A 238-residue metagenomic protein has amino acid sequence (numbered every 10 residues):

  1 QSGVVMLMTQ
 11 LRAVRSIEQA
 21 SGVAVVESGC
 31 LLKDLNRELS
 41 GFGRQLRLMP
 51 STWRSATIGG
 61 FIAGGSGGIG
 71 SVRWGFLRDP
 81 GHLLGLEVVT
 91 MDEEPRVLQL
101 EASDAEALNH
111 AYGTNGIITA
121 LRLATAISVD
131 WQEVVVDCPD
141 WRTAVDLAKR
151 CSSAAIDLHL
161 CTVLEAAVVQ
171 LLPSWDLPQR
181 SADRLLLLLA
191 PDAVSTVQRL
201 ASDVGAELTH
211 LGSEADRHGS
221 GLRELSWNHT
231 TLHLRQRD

Functional and structural regions predicted by a protein language model:
Q1-R12, V25-V26, S40, L46-L48: Glycine-rich N-terminal segment of FAD-binding domains in flavoprotein oxidoreductases, spanning the beta-loop-helix
S2-V4, F61-G64, W175: Short low-complexity, flexible loop/linker segments enriched in glycine and/or proline with clustered acidic
V5-L7, V25, G85-E87, V97 (+4 more regions): Structured core elements
A13-R15, L32-T162: FAD-binding subdomain of flavoenzyme oxidoreductases
S21-V23, V129-E133, A182-R184: Short, solvent-exposed beta-strand edge segments and adjacent coil->beta transition regions
V25, V134-C138, L187-P191: Hydrophobic alpha-helical scaffolding
G29: Extended, alpha-helix-rich binding/interface surfaces that flank or overlap catalytic cores and mediate recognition
R150-D238: C-terminal substrate-recognition/cap domain of FAD-linked oxidoreductases
